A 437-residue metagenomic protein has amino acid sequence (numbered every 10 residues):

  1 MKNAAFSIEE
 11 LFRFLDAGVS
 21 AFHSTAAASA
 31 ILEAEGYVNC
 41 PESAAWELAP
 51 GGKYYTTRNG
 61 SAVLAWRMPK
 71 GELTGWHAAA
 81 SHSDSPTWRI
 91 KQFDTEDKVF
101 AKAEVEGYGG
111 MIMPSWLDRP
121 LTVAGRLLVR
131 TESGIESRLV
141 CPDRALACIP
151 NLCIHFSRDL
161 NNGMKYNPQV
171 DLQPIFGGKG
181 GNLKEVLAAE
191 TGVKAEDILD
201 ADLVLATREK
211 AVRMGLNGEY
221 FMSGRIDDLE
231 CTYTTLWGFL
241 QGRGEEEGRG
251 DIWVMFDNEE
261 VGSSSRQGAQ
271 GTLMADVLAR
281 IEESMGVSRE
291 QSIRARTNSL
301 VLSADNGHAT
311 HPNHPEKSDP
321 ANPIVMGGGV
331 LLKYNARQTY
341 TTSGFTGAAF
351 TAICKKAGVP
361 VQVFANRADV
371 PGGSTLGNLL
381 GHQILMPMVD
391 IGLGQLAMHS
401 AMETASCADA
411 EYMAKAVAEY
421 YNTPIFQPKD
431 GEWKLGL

Functional and structural regions predicted by a protein language model:
M1-L437: N-terminal hydrophobic/helix-forming segments and targeting peptides
